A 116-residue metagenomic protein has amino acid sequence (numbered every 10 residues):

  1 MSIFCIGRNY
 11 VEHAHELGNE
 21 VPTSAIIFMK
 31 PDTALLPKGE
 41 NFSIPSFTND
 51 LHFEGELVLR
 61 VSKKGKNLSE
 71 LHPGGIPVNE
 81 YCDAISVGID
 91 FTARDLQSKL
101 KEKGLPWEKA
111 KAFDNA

Functional and structural regions predicted by a protein language model:
M1-A116: Catalytic-core "active-site belt" of small-molecule-metabolizing enzymes, emphasizing His/Asp/Glu-rich regions
